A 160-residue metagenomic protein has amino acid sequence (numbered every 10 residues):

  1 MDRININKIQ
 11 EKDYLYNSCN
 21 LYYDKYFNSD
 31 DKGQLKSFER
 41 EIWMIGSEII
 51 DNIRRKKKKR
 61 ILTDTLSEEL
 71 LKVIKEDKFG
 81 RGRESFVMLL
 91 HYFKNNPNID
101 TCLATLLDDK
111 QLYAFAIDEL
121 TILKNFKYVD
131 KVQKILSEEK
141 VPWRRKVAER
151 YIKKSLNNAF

Functional and structural regions predicted by a protein language model:
M1-S18, F93, P142, R150-S155 (+1 more regions): Extended amphipathic alpha-helical repeat scaffolds
D2-I53: Terminal domain-start segments
L15-L35, K56-E76, K94-L107, N125-S137 (+1 more regions): Amphipathic alpha-helical scaffolding segments comprising HEAT/armadillo-like alpha-solenoid repeats
L35-I42, G46, F79-R83, Y113 (+1 more regions): Residue-level detector of extended alpha-helical repeat arrays and alpha-solenoid scaffolds
E48, L89-Y92, E119-I122, V147-N158: Core register positions within helices of long alpha-helical scaffolds
T65, G80-R81, N98, Q111-A114 (+2 more regions): Structural detector for tandem alpha-solenoid helical repeats, activating at a conserved register within the helical
S85, T101-C102, F115, E119 (+1 more regions): A short acidic, amphipathic alpha-helical/loop segment
V87-M88, P97, A104, R145: Repeat-based scaffolding regions
